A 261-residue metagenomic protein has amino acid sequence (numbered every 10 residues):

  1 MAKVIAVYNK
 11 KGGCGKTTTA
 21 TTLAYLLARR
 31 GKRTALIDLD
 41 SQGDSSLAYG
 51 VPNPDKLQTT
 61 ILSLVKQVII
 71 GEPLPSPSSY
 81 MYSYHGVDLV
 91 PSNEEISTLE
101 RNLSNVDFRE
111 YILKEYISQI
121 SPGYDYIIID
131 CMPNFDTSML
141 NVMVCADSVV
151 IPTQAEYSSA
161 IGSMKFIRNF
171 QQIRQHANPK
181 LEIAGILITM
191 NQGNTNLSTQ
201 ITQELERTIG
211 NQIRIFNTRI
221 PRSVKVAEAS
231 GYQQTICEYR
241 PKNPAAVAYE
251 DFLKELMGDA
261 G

Functional and structural regions predicted by a protein language model:
M1-G261: P-loop NTP-binding core
